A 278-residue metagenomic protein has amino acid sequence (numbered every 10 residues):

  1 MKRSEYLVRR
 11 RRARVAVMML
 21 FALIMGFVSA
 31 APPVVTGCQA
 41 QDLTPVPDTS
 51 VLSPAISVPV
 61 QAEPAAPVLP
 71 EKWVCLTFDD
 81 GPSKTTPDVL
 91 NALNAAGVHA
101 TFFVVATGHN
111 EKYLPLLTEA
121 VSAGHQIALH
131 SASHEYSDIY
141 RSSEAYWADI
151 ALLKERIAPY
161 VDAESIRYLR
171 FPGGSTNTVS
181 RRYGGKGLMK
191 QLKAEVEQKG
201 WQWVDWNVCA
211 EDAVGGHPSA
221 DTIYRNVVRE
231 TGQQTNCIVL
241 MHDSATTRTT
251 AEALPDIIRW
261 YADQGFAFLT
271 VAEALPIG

Functional and structural regions predicted by a protein language model:
M1-C75, N91-A100, P159, N207 (+1 more regions): Terminal accessory/targeting
P47-F171, A274-I277: Active-site beta->alpha N-cap acidic-glycine motif
H134-L240, S244-A262, F266, E273-A274: Catalytic domains of cell-wall/extracellular-matrix polysaccharide-remodeling enzymes, centered on de-N-acetylation
